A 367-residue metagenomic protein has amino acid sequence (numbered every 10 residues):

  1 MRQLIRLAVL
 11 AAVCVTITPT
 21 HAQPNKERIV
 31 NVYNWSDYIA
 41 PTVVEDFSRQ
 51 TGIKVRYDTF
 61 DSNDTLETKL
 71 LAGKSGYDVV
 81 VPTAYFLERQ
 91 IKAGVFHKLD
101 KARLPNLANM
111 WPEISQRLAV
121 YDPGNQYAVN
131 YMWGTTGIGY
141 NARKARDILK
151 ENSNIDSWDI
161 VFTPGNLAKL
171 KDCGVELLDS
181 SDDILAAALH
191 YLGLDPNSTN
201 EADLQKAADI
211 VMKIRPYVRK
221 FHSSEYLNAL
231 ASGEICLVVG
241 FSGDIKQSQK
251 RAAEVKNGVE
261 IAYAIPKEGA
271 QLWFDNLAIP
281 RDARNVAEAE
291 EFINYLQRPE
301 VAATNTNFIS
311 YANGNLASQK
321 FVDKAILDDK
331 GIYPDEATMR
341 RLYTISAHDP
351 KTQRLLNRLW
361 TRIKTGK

Functional and structural regions predicted by a protein language model:
A22-A93: Early extracytoplasmic/lumenal segment of secretory-pathway proteins
D78-P82, R219-K220, C236-F241: Paired acidic/hydrophobic, glycine-rich loop segments that form the ligand-binding mouth/hinge of periplasmic-binding
F86-R89, L237-N257: A ligand-binding cleft/hinge motif common to bilobed small-molecule-binding domains
L87, I91-Y217, S224-A231: Extracytoplasmic ligand-binding site segments that recognize negatively charged/polar headgroups
H97-A108, V255-Q271, P280-A283: Short beta-strand->loop
L204-K213, R219, N257-A278: Periplasmic-binding protein-like
N228, E336-K367: Conserved C-terminal helix/tail region of periplasmic/extracytoplasmic solute-binding proteins
D275, P280-R341: Mature extracytoplasmic/periplasmic domains
